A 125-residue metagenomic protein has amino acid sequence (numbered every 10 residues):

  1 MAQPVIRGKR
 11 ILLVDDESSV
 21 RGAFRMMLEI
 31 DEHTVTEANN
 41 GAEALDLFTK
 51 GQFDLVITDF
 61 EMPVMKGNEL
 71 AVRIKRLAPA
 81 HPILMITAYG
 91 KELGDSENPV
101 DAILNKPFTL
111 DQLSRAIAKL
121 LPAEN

Functional and structural regions predicted by a protein language model:
M1-R10, V72, D111-N125: Non-catalytic signal-transmission and effector/linker regions of two-component phosphorelay proteins
S18-T36, L120: Two-component/phosphorelay signaling modules centered on CheY-like receiver
N39-E43, K66-L70: Acidic catalytic/metal-coordinating carboxylates
T49-G51, R73-H81, E92, S96-N98: Conserved phosphotransfer cores of two-component systems
D59: Active-site residues of response regulator receiver
M62: Receiver (REC) domain active-site loop signature in two-component systems and cognate sites in sensor histidine kinases
I86-T87: Hydrophobic/aromatic residues positioned on beta-strands within the core alpha/beta folds
K106: A Lys-centered signature of the CheY-like receiver
